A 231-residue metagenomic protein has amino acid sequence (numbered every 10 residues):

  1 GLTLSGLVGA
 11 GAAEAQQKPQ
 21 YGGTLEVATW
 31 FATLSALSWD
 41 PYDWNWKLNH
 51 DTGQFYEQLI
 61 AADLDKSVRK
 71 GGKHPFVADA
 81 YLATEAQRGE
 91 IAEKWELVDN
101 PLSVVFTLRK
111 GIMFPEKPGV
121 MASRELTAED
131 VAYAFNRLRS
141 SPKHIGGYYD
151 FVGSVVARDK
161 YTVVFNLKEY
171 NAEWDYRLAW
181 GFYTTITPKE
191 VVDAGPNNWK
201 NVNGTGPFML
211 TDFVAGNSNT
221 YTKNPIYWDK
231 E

Functional and structural regions predicted by a protein language model:
G1-A10: N-terminal export signals
Y21-A32, E93, S103-V105, V131-A134 (+3 more regions): Short, well-ordered beta-strand elements
A28-D99, N203: N-terminal lobe/hinge region of extracytoplasmic solute-binding protein
D63-V68, H74-A86, N136, Y149 (+2 more regions): Gly/Pro-rich hinge or "lid" segments in bacterial periplasmic/extracellular proteins
E96-N100, V105-K110, E125, E129-D130 (+2 more regions): Surface-exposed binding/hinge segments that line and control ligand-binding clefts or catalytic entry sites
